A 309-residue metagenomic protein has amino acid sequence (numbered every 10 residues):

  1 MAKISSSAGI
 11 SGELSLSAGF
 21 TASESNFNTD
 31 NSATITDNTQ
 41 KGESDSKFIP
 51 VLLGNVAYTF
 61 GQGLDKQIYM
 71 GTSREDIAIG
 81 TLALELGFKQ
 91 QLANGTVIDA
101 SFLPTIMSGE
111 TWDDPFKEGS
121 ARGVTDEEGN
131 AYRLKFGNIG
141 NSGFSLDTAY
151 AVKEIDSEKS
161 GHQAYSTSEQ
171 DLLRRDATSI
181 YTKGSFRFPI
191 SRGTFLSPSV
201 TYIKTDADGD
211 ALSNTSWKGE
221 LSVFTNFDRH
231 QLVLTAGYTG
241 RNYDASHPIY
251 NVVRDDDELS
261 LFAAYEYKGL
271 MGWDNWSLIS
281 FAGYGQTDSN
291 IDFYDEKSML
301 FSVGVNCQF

Functional and structural regions predicted by a protein language model:
M1-I10, G61-Y69, Q91-D99, F136-D147 (+3 more regions): Short loop/turn motifs that connect adjacent beta-strands in outer-membrane beta-barrel proteins
A2-D65: Outer-membrane beta-barrel initiation region
A8-I10, S46-L52, G80-L84, D126-Y132 (+4 more regions): Residues that define the transmembrane beta-barrel architecture of outer-membrane proteins
A18-E24, F60, T72-D76, F102-S108 (+7 more regions): Transmembrane beta-strands of outer-membrane beta-barrel pores
T29-T36, E85-S197: Outer-membrane pore/translocation modules
T39-G42, G71-S73, F116-G123, G129-A131 (+6 more regions): Extracellular loop and loop/strand-boundary signature of outer-membrane beta-barrel proteins
G143-D147, R175-S246: Detector for outer-membrane/organellar transmembrane beta-barrel domains, recognizing the amphipathic beta-strand
Y265-Y267, E296-F309: Outer-membrane beta-barrel "beta-signal"
